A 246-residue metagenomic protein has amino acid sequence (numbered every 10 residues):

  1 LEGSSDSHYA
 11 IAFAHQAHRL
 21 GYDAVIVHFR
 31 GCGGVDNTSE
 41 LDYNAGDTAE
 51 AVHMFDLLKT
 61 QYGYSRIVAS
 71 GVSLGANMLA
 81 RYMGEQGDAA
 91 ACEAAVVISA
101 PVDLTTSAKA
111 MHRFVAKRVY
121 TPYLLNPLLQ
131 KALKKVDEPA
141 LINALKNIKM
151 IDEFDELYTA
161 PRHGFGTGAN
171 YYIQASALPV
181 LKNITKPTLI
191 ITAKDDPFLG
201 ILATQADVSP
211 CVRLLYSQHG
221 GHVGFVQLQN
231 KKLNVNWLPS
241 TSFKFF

Functional and structural regions predicted by a protein language model:
L1-H8, H18, G33-D36: Short substrate-entry loop that stabilizes the transition state in hydrolases
Y9-I26: Short amphipathic alpha-helix adjacent to the substrate-entry channel of hydrolases
Q16, R30-V68, L233: Catalytic nucleophile-loop/oxyanion-hole region of alpha/beta-hydrolase and closely related hydrolase-like folds
T60-H163: Alpha/beta-hydrolase-fold enzymes
L157-V180: Active-site nucleophile elbow and catalytic-triad environment of alpha/beta-hydrolase enzymes
I184, I190-T192: Short beta-strand/loop motif that positions the catalytic acidic residue of the alpha/beta-hydrolase fold
T192-A193, P197-A203: Conserved alpha/beta-hydrolase "acid-adjacent" motif
G220-V235: Catalytic histidine-centered segment of alpha/beta-hydrolase-like enzymes
